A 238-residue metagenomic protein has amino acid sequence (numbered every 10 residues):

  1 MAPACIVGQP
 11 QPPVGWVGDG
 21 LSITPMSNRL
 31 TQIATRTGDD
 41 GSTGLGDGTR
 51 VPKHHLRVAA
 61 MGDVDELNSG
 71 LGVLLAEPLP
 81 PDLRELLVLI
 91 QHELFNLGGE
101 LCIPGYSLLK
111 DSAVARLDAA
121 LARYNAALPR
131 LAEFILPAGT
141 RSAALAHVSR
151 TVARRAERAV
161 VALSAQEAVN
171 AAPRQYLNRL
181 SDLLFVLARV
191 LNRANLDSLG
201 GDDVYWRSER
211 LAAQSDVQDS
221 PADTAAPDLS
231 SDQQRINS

Functional and structural regions predicted by a protein language model:
Q9-Q11, Q233-Q234: Low-complexity, intrinsically disordered or signal/transmembrane-proximal segments
S22-S238: Phosphate/pyrophosphate-binding loop motifs in nucleotide- or prenyl diphosphate-using proteins
